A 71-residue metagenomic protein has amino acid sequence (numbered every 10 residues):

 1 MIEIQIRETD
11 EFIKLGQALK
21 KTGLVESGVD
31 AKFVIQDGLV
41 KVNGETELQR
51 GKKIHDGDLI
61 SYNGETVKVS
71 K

Functional and structural regions predicted by a protein language model:
M1-E11: A detector for short, charged/polar N-terminal pre-domain segments
E8, V69-K71: Surface-exposed beta-strand edges and flanking loops
I13-K53: A basic, amphipathic helix-loop patch mediating RNA/tRNA/ribosome contacts
T46, G64-V69: Short, charged beta-turn/beta-strand-edge "cap" motif at the junction between a beta-strand and an adjacent loop
S61: Structural signature of FAD isoalloxazine-binding scaffolds in flavoprotein oxidoreductases
